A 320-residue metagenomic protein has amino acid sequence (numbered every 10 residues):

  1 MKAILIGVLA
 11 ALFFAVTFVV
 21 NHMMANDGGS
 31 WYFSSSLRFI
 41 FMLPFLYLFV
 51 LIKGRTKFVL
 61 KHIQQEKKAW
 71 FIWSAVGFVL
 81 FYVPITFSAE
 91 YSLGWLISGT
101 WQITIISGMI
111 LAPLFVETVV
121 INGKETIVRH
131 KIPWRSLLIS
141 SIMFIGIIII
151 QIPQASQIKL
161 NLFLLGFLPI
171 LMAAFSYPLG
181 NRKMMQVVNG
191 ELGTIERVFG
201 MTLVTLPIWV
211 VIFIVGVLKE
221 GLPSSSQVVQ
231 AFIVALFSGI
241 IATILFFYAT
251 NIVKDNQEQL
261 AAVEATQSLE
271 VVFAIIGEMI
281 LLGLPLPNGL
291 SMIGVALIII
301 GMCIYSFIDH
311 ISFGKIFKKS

Functional and structural regions predicted by a protein language model:
M1-L37, S140-S141, I145-I148, S156-Q186 (+3 more regions): Glycine-/small-residue-enriched transmembrane alpha-helix faces in small-molecule transporters and effluxers
F13, T56-W101, I149, F237-D255: Specific transmembrane alpha-helical segments of multi-pass solute transporters/efflux pumps, especially DMT/EamA
F14-V16, L80-T86, I145-I158, T205-E220 (+1 more regions): Hydrophobic alpha-helical transmembrane segments in multi-pass integral membrane proteins
M24, S34, F87-A89, L114-V116 (+6 more regions): Hydrophobic/aromatic residues within transmembrane alpha-helices of multi-pass small-molecule transporters
D27-L80, S107-L114, I142, F175-L179 (+4 more regions): Transmembrane alpha-helices of multi-pass small-molecule transport proteins
F33, I40, T86-K131, E258-I280: Specific alpha-helical transmembrane segments that line the substrate/conduction pathway and gating interfaces
L46, P113, K131-Q154, G289-D309: Hydrophobic transmembrane alpha-helices of multi-pass small-molecule transport proteins
V119-N122, E258-S320: C-terminal-most transmembrane helix of multi-pass membrane proteins
